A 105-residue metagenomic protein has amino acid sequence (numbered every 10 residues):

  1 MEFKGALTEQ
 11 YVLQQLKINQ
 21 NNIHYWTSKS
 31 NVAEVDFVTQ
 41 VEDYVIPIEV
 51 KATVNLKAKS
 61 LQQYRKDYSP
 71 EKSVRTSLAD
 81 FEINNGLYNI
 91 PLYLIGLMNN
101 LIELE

Functional and structural regions predicted by a protein language model:
M1-E105: A cross-kingdom feature that marks ATP-driven nucleic-acid transaction machinery
